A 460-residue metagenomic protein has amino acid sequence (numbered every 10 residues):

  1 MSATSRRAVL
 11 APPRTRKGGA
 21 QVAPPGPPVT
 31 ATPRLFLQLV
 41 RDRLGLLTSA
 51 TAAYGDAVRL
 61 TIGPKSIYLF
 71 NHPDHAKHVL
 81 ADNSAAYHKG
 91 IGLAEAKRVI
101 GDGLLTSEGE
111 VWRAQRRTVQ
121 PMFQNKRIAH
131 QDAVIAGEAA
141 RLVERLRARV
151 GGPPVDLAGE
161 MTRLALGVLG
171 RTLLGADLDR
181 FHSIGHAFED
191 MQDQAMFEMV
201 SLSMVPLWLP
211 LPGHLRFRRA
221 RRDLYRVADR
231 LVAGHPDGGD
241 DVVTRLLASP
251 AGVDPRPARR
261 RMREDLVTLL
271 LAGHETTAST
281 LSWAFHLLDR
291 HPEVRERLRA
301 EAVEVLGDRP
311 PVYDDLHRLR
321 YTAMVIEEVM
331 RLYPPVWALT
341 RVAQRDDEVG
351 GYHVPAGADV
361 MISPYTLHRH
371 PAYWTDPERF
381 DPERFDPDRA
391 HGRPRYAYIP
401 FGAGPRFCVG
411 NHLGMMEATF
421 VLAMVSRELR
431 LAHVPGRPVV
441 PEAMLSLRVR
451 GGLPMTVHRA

Functional and structural regions predicted by a protein language model:
M1-I67, D74, G92-R98, R230: N-terminal targeting/anchor module and adjacent flexible "hinge" preceding the catalytic domain
M1-R14, G19-V22, T48-A52, A139-L142 (+4 more regions): Cytochrome P450 proximal C-terminal region
S2-P24, H88-A94, S107, V111-R113 (+2 more regions): Cytochrome P450 heme-thiolate monooxygenase catalytic core
P24-T30, D132-A136, H186-D190, G239-T244 (+8 more regions): Cytochrome P450 I-helix active-site segment
L35-G55, R226, R230, R309-G350: Conserved cytochrome P450 K-helix E-x-x-R motif and the immediately C-terminal K′/meander segment
K77-A96, T375: Cytochrome P450 catalytic domain signature, combining two hallmark sequence patches
A85, I362-A390: Conserved cytochrome P450 K-helix/beta-meander segment immediately N-terminal to the heme-binding cysteine loop
T276-R295, R299-E301, H412-L429: Cytochrome P450 catalytic-core helices
